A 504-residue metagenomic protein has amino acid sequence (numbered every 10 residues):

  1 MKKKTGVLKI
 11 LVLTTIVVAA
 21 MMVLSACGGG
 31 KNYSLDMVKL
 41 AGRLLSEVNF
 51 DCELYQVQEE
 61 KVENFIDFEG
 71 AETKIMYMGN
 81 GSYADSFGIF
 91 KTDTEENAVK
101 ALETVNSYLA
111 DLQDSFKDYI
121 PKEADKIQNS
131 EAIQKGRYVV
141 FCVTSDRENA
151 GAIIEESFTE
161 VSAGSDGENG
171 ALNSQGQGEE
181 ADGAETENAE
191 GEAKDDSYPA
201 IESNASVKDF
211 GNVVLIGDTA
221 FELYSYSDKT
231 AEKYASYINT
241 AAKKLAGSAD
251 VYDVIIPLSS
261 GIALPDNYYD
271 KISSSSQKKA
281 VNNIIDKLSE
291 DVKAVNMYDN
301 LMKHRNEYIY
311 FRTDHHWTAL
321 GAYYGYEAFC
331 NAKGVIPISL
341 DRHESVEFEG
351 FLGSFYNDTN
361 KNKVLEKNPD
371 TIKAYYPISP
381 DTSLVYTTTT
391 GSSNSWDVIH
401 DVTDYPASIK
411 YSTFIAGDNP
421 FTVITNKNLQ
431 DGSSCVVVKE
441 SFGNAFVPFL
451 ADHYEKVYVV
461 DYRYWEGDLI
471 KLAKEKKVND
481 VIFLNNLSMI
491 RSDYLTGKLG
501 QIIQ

Functional and structural regions predicted by a protein language model:
K2-L13: Bacterial N-terminal signal peptides that target proteins for export
V23-A26: C-terminal motif of bacterial Sec signal peptides marking the signal peptidase cleavage site
G28-G29, L172-Q504: Extracellular glycan-modifying ectodomains
C52-S82, K122, I127: Short, compositionally biased low-complexity segments enriched in polar/charged residues
Y83-A98: A short acidic-to-branched-hydrophobic micro-motif
E95-E103, N149-A152: Short, conserved charged micro-motifs
A98, L102-K135: Short Gly/Thr-rich strand-loop-strand
K122-G164: A short, solvent-exposed beta-edge/loop patch
